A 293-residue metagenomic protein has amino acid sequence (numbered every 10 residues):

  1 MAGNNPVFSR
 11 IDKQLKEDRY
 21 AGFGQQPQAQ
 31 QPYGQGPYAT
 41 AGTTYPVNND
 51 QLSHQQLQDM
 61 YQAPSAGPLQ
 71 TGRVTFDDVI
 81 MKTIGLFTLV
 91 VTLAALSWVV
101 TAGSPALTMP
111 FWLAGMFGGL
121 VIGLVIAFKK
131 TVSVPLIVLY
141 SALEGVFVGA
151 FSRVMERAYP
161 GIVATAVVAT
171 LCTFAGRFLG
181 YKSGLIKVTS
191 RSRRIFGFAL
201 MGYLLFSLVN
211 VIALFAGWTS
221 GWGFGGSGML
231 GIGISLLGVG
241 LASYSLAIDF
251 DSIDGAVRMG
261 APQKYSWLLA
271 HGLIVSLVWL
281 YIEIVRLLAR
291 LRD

Functional and structural regions predicted by a protein language model:
M1-D293: A hydrophobic alpha-helical transmembrane-helix feature that marks the membrane cores and membrane-interface segments
